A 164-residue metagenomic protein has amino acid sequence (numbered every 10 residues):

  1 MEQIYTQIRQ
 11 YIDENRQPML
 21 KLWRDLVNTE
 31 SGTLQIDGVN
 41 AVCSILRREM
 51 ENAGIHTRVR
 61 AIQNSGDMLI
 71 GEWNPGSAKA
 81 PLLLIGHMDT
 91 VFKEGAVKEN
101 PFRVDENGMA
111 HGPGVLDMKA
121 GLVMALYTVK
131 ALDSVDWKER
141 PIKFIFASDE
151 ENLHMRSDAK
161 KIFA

Functional and structural regions predicted by a protein language model:
E2-P113, S134-K138: Acidic/His- and Gly-rich active-site-bordering loop/insert found across diverse amide/peptide-bond hydrolases
M118-A164: Acidic/histidine-rich catalytic neighborhood of metal-dependent amide-processing enzymes
